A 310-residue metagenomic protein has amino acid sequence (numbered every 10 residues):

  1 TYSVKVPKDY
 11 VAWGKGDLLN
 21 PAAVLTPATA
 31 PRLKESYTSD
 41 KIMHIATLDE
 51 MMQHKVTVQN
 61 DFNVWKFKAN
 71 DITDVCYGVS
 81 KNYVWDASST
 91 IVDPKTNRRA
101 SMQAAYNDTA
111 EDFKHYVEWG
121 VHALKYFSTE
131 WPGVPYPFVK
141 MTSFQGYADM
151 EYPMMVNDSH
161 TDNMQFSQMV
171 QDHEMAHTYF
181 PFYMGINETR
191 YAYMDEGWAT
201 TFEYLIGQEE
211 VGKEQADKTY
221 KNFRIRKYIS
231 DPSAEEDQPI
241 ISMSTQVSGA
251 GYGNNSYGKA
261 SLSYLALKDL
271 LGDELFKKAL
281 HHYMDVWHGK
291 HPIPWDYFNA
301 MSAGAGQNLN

Functional and structural regions predicted by a protein language model:
T1-D172, T201: Hydrophobic helix-coil surface modules that form long, contiguous segments used for peptide/substrate interaction
V11-K15, G133-K140, N187-E188, E210-T219 (+2 more regions): Acidic/polar loop patches that form or flank catalytic/metal-binding clefts of enzymes that bind anionic ligands
K95-A100, Y147-E151, M169-Y179, Y228-S244 (+1 more regions): Active-site-adjacent bridging/hinge elements
Y106-H115, T161, E188-T189, A250-G253 (+2 more regions): Second-shell loop/turn segments in exported
M141-T142, D162-F166, S242-Y252, L265 (+1 more regions): Active-site-adjacent structural elements in folded domains
N157-K221, L280: Zinc-dependent metallopeptidase catalytic helix centered on the HExxH motif and its immediate flanking segment
E196-L262, L270-L271: Acidic/His/Gly-enriched intrinsically disordered linker/tail segments that often contain short helix/coil "MoRF-like"
G253-N310: Amphipathic alpha-helical substructures
